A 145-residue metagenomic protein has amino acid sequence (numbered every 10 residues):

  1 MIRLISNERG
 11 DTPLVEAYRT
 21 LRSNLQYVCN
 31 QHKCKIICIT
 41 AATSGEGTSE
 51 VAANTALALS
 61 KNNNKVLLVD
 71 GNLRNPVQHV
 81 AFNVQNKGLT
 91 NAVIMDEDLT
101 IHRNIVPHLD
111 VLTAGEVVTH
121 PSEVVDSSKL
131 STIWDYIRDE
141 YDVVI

Functional and structural regions predicted by a protein language model:
M1-E50, S60-K65, L73-P76, T119: Short boundary/hinge segments that flank catalytic cores
N7, L59-A114: Phosphate-binding loop that captures ATP/GTP phosphates
G10-A17, V51, T55, R74 (+4 more regions): Helical mechanochemical/support elements of P-loop NTPase systems and associated helical scaffolds
Q26, N30, S60, I94-E97 (+1 more regions): Signal for well-folded cores of large energy- and translation-related assemblies
H32-K33, N62-N63, I105-P107, R138-Y141: Short loop/turn elements that form and flank the Walker-type P-loop nucleotide-binding site in RecA-like NTPase cores
C34-C38, L67, L109-V111, V143-I145: Residue-level preference for the first positions of well-ordered beta-strands
S44-G45, K87-N91, H120-V125: Short, flexible loop segments at the rims of nucleotide/cofactor-binding pockets, characterized by
A114-I145: Phosphate-binding/switch loop-helix module in NTP-utilizing enzymes
